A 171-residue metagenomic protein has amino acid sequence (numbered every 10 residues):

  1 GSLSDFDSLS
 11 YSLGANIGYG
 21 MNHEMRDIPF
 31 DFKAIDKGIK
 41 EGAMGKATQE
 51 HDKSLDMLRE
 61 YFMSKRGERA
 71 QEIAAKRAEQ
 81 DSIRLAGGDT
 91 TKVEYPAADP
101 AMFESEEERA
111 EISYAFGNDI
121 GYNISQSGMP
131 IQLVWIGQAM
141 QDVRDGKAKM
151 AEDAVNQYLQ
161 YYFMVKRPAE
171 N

Functional and structural regions predicted by a protein language model:
G1-N171: Cross-family detector of peptidyl-prolyl cis-trans isomerase
